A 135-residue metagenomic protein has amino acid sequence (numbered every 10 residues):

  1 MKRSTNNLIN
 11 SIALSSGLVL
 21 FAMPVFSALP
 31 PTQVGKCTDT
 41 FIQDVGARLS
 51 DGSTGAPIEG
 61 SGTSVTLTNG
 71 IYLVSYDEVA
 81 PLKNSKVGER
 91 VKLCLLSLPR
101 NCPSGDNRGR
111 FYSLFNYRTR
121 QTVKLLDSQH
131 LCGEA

Functional and structural regions predicted by a protein language model:
K2-L14: Bacterial N-terminal signal peptides that target proteins for export
A22-M23: N-terminal signal peptide c-region/cleavage motif recognized by signal peptidases
A28-A135: Cysteine-centric segments in proteins
